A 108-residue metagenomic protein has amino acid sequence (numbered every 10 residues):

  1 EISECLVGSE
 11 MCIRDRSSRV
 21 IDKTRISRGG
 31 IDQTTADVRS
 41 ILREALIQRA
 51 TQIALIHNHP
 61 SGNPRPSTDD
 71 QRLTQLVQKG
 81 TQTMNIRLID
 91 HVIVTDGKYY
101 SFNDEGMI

Functional and structural regions predicted by a protein language model:
E1-G8, C12-I13: Single conserved hydrophobic/aromatic residue that forms the stacking wall/gate of nucleotide- or nucleobase-binding
S17, S27-I108: Active-site-proximal loop/helix of nucleotide/amide-processing enzymes and allied scaffolds
I21: Glycine-rich phosphate/pyrophosphate-binding loop shared by adenosine-nucleotide-utilizing enzymes
